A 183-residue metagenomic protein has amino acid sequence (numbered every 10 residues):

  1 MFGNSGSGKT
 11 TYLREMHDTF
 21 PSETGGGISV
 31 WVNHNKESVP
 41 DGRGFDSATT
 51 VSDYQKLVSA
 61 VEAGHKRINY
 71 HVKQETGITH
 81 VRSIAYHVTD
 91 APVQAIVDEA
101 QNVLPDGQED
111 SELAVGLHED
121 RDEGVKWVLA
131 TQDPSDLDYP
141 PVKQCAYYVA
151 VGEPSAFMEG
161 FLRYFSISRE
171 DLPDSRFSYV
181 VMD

Functional and structural regions predicted by a protein language model:
F2-S7, E15-H17, Q74-S166: Conserved P-loop NTPase motor cores
N4-V51: Walker A/P-loop NTP-binding active-site region of P-loop NTPases, recognizing the glycine-rich GxxxxGKT/S
G26, F45, G64-K66, P92 (+1 more regions): Short, well-ordered alpha-helix to beta-strand connector turns
T50-K56, D133: Short amphipathic beta-strand starts and helix->beta connectors
Y54-S59, T79-V88, S175-F177: Short, charged beta->alpha transition segments
Y54-T76: Conserved P-loop NTPase mechanochemical-coupling segment
I167-D171: Helix-loop-helix "sensor" segment of P-loop NTPases
L172-D183: Conserved AAA+ ATPase small/helical "lid" subdomain
